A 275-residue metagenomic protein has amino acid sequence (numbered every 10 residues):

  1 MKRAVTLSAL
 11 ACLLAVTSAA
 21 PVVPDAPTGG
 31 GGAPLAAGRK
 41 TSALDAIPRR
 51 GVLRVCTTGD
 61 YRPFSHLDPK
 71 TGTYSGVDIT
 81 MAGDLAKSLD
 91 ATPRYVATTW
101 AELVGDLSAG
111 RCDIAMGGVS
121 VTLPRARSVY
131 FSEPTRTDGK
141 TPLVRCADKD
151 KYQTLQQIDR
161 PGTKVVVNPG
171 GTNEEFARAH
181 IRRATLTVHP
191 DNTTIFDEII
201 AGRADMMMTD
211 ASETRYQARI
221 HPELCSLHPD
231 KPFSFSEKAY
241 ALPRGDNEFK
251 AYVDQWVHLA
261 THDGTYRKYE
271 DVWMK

Functional and structural regions predicted by a protein language model:
P27, G32-G118, R127: Extracytoplasmic small-molecule ligand-binding "clamshell" domains of the periplasmic binding protein/Venus flytrap
P27-G38, S42, T172-T187, S226-P229 (+1 more regions): Ligand-binding clefts/hinges and TM-proximal coupling segments of bilobed small-molecule sensing domains
K40-T41, I79, Y95-G105, Y152 (+2 more regions): Short helix-initiation/N-cap motifs at beta->coil->alpha
S65-P69, A82-A91, T154-D159, N173-P190 (+3 more regions): Ligand-binding cleft/hinge of the Venus flytrap
L85, L107-S108, I158, I199-I200 (+2 more regions): Hydrophobic residues within well-ordered alpha-helices
E102, G118-S128, F176-A179, F196 (+1 more regions): A ligand-binding cleft/hinge motif common to bilobed small-molecule-binding domains
E133, C146-K164: Flexible hinge/capping segments at coil-to-helix
R136-C146, A211, R215-H258, K275: Periplasmic-binding protein-like
